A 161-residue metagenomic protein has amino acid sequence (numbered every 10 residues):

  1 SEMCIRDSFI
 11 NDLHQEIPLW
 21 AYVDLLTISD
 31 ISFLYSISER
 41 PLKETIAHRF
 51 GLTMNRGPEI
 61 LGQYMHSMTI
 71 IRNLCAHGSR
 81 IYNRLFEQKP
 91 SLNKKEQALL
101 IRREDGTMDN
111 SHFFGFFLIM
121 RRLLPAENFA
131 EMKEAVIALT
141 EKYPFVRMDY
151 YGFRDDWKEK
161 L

Functional and structural regions predicted by a protein language model:
M3-I5: Short, small-residue-biased leader/transition segments that mark boundaries at the very start of proteins
N11-H14: Active-site acidic/histidine clusters and adjacent loop/turn architecture that either coordinate catalytic ions
E16-D30: Long, low-complexity, polar/charged, intrinsically disordered or flexibly structured peripheral segments
Y22, S32-I71, H77-L161: Polyanionic, low-complexity intrinsically disordered segments
